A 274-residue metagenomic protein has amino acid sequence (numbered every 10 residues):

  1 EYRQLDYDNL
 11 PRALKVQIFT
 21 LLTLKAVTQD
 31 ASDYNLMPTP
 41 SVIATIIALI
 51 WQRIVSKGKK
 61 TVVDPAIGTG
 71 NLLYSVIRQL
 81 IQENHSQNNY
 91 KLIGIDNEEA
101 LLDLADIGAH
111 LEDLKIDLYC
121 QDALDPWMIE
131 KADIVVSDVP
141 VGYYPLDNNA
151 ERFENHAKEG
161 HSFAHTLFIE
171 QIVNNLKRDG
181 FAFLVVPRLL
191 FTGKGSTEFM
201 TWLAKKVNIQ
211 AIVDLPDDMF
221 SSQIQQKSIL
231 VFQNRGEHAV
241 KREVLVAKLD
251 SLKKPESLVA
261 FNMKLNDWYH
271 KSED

Functional and structural regions predicted by a protein language model:
E1-N84: Class I S-adenosyl-L-methionine
K91-D96: Conserved SAM-binding motif I beta-strand of class I
A105: Conserved SAM-binding loop
E112-A123: Conserved SAM-binding strand-loop segment of SAM-dependent methyltransferases
D125-V136: A short acidic, Gly/Pro-enriched loop at the edge of an enzyme's catalytic core that lines a small-molecule cofactor
V139-F168, L189: Mobile active-site "lid"/loop adjacent to the S-adenosyl-L-methionine
H161-D218: Conserved Class I SAM-dependent methyltransferase catalytic core
I224-D274: Flexible, glycine-/basic-rich loop-and-beta segments that form/coincide with the SAM-dependent methyltransferase
